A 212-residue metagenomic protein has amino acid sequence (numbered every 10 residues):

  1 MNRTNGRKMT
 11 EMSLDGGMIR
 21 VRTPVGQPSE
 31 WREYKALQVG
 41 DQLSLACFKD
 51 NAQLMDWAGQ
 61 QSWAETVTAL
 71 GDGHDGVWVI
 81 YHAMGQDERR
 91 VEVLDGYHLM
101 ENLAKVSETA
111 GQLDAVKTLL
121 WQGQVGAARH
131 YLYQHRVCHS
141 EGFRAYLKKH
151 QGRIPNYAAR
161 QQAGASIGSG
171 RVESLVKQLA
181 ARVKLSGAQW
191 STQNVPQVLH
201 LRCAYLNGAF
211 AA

Functional and structural regions predicted by a protein language model:
M1-A212: Catalytic center-proximal scaffold of phosphoryl-transfer enzymes
